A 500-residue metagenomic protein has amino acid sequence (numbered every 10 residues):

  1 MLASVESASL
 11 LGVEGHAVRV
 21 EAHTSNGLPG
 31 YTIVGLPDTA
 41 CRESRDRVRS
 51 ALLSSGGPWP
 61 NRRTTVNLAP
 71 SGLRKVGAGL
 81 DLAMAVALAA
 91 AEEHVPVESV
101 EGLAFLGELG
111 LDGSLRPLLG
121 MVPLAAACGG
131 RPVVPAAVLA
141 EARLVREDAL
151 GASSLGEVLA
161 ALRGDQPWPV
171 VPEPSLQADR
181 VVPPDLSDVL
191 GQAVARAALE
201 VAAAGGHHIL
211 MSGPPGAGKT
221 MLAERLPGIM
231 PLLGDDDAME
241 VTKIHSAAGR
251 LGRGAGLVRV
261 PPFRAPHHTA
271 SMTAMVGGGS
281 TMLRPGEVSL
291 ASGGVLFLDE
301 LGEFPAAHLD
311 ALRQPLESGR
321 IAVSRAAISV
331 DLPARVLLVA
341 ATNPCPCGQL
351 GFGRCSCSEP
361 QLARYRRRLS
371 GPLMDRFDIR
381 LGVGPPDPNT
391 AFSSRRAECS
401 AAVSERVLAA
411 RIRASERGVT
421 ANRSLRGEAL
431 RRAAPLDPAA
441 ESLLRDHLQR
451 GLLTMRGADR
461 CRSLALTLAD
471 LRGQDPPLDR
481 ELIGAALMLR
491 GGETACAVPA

Functional and structural regions predicted by a protein language model:
M1-L210, P214-T220, S324, P476-A500: Peripheral, non-AAA+ core regions of ATP-driven protein-machinery
V34-R45, P60, N67-G77, L283 (+1 more regions): Basic, amphipathic alpha-helical bundle interface domains used for macromolecular binding and assembly
W59-R62, S99-V100, A204-G206, T269-A270 (+5 more regions): Short loop/turn elements that form and flank the Walker-type P-loop nucleotide-binding site in RecA-like NTPase cores
G110, V295, L301-E303, D310-R313: Catalytic acidic motif of RecA-like/P-loop NTPases
E200, P262, T273-L296, S329: Conserved alpha-helical scaffold flanking the Walker A/P-loop in AAA+ ATPase domains
M211-G252: Walker A/P-loop
G213, G277, E300: The Walker A (P-loop) glycine that initiates the GxxxxGKT/S ATP-binding motif of P-loop NTPases
G256-A274: Inter-Walker segment of RecA-like/P-loop motor cores
